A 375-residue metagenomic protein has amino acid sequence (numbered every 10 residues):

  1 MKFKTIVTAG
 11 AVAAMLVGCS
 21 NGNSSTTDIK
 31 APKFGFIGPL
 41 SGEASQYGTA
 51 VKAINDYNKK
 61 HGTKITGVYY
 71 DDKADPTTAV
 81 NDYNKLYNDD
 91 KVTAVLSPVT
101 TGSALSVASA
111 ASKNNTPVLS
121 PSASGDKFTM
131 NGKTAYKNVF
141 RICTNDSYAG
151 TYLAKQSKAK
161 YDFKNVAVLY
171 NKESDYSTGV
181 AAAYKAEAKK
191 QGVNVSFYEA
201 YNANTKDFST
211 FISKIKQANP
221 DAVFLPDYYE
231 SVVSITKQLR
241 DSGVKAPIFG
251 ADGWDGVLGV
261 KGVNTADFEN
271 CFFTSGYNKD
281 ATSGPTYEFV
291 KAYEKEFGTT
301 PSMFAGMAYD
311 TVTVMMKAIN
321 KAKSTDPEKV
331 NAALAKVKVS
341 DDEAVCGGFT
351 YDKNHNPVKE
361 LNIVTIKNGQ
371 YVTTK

Functional and structural regions predicted by a protein language model:
M1-K33, D56-K60: Short, low-complexity disordered leader/linker segments with a strong preference for bacterial N-terminal type II
S24, A31, Q46-K52, K60-M130 (+3 more regions): Beta-alpha junction/loop-to-helix N-cap segments that form part of ligand/metal-binding clefts
I29, F34-K52, Y70-T77, V99-T100 (+4 more regions): Extracytoplasmic "Venus flytrap"
F34, K137-E199, A222: An alpha-beta-alpha
F36-G38, L86, D90-V99, P117-P121 (+5 more regions): Periplasmic-binding protein-like
A79, R141-A167, T178, F208 (+4 more regions): Hydrophobic alpha-helical segments within soluble ligand-binding/sensing domains
T236-Y309, Q370-Y371: Extracellular/periplasmic periplasmic-binding protein-like sensory domains
K295-S302, K317-Q370: Segments of small-molecule ligand-sensing domains
